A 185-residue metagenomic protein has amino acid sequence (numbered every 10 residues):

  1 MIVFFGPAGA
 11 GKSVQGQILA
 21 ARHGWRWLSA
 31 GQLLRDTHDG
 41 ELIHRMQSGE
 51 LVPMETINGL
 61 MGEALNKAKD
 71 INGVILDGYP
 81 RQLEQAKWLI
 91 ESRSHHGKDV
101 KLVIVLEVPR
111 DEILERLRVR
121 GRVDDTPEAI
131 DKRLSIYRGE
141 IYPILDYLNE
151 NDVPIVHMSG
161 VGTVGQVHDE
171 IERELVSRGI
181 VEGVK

Functional and structural regions predicted by a protein language model:
M1-K185: Glycine-rich phosphate-binding loop of ATP-dependent small-molecule kinases
